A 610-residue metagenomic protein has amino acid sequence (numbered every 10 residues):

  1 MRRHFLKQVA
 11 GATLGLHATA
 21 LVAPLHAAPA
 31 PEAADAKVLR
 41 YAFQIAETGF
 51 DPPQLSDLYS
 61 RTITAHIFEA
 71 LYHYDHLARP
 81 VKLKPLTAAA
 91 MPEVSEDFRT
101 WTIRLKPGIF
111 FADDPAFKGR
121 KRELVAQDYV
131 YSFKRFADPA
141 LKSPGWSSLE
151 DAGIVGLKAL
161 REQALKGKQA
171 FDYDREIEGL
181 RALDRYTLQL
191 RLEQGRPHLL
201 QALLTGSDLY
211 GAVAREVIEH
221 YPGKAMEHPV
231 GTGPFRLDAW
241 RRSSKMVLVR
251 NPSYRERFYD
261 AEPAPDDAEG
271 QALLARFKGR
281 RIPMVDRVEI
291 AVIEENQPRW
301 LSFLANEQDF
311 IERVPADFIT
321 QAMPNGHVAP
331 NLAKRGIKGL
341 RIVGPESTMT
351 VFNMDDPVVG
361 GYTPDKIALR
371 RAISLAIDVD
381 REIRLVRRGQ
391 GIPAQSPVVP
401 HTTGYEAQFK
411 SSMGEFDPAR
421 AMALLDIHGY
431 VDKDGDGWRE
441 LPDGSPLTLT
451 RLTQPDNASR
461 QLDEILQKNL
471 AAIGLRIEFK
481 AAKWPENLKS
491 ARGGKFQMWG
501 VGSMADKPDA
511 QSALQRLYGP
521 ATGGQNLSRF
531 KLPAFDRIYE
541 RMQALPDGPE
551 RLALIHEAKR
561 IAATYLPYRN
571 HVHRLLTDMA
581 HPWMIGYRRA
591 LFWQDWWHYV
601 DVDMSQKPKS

Functional and structural regions predicted by a protein language model:
L6-H26: N-terminal export signals
A28-D35, H76-L77, P92, T100-S143 (+10 more regions): Extracytoplasmic/periplasmic ligand-capture domains
A42-E96, K134, V230: N-terminal lobe/hinge region of extracytoplasmic solute-binding protein
G156-Q169: Surface-exposed intrinsically disordered loops and tails
P197, L209-A214: Aromatic-residue-lined binding/catalytic grooves and analogous aromatic/hydrophobic interfacial grooves in multimeric
H571: Active-site-proximal polar cores
